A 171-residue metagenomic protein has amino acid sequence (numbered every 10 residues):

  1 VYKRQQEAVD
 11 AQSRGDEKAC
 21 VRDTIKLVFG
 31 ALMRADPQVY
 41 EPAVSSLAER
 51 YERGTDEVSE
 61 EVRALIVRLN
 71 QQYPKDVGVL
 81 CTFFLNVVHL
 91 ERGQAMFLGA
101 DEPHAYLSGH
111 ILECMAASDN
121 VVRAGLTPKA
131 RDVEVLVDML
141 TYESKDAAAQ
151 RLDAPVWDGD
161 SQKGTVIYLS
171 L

Functional and structural regions predicted by a protein language model:
V1-Y2: Short, small-residue-biased leader/transition segments that mark boundaries at the very start of proteins
R22-K26: Eukaryotic alpha-helical solenoid repeat scaffolds
L27-S59: Extended boundary segments
A48-N70, L136, E143-P155: Long, charged amphipathic helices and adjacent flexible linkers at domain junctions
A64-R92: Conserved AWS/pre-SET-to-SET junction and N-terminal core of the SET lysine methyltransferase domain, specifically
H89-S108: Conserved metal-binding segment of the jelly-roll/cupin
H110-G164: C-terminal, non-catalytic macromolecule-binding modules
